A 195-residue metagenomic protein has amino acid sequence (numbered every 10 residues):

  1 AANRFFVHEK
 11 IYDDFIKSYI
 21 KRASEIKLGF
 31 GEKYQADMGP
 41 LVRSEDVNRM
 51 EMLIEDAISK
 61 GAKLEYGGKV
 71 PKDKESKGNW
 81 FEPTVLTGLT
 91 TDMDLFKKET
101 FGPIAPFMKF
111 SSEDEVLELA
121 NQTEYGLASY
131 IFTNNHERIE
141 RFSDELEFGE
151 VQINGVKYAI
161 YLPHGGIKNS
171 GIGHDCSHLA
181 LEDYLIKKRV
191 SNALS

Functional and structural regions predicted by a protein language model:
A1-P83, D114-G149: Aldehyde/semialdehyde dehydrogenase
I54, D73, K77-S195: Conserved C-terminal structural/oligomerization subdomain of aldehyde/semialdehyde dehydrogenase
